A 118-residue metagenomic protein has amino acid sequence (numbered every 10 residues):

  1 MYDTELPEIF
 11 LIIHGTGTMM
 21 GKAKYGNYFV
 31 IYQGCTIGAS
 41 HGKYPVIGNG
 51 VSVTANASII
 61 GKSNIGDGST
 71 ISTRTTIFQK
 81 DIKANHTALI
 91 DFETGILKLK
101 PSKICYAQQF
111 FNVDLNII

Functional and structural regions predicted by a protein language model:
M1-G21: Extended, small-residue-rich solenoid/repeat segments and analogous flexible loops that form exposed scaffolds
G15, K24-G26, G42: A generic structural motif
A23-N27, K83-A84: Short "repeat-start/strand-capping" segments in structured domains, especially the N-termini of parallel beta-helix
Y28, G34, G50: Active-site-proximal segments of catalytic enzyme domains that coordinate small-molecule cofactors or metal ions
A39-G42, I47-I118: Glycine-rich hexapeptide-repeat left-handed beta-helix
